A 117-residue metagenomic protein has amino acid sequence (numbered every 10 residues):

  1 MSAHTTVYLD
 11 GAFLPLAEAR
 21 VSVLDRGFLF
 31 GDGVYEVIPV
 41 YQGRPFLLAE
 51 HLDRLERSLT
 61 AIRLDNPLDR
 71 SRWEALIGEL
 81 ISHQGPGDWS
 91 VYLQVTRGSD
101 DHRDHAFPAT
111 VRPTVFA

Functional and structural regions predicted by a protein language model:
M1-A117: Conserved alpha/beta cores of soluble small-molecule-handling proteins
